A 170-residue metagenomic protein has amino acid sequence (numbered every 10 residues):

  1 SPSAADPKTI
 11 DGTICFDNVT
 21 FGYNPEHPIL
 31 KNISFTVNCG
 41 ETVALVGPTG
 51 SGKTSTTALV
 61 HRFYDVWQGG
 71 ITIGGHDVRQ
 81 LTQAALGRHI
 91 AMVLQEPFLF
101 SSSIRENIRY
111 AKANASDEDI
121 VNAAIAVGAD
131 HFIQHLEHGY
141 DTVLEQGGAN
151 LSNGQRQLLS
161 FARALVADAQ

Functional and structural regions predicted by a protein language model:
A5-Q170: ABC-type nucleotide-binding domain
